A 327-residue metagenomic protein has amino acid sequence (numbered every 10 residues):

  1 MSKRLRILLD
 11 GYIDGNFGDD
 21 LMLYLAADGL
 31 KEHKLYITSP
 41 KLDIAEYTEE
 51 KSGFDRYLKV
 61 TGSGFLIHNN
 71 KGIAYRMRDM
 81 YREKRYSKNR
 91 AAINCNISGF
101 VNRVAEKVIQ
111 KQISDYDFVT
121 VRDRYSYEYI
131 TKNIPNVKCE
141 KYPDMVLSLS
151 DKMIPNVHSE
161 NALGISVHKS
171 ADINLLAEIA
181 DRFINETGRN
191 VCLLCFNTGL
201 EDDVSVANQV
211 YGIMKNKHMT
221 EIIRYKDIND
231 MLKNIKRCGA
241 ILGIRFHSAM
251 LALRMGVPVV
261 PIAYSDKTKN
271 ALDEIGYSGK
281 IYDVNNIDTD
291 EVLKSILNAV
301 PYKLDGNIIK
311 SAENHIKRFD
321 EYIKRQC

Functional and structural regions predicted by a protein language model:
M1-C327: Active-site anion-handling motifs in enzyme catalytic cores
